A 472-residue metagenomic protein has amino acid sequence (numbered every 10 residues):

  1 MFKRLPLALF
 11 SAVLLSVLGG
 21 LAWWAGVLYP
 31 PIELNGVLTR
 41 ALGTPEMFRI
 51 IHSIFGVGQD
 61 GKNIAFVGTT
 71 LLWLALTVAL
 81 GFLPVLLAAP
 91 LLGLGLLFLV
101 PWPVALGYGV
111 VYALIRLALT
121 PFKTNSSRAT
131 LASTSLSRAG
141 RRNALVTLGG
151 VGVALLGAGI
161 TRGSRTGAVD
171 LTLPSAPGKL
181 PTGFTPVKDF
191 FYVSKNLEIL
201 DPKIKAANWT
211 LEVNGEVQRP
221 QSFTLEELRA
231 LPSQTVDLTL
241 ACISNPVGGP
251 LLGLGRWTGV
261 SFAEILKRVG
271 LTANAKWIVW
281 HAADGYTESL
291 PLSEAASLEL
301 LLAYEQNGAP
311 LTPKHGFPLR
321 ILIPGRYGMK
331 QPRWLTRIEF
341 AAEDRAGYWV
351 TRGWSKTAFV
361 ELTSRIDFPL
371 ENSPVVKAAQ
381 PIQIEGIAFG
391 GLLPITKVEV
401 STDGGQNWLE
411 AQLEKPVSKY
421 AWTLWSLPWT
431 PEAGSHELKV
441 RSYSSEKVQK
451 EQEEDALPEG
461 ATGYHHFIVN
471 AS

Functional and structural regions predicted by a protein language model:
K3-S11, I64-T69, P103-G107, R142 (+1 more regions): Alpha-helical transmembrane segments of integral membrane proteins
P6-V27: N-terminal signal-anchor transmembrane alpha helix
L28, P84, G163-S472: Structured, non-membrane catalytic/scaffold regions adjacent to prosthetic-group chemistry
P31-F55: Extracytosolic (periplasmic/ER-lumenal) interhelical loops and adjacent juxtamembrane/interface segments of multi-pass
G56-G81: Hydrophobic alpha-helical transmembrane segments
F82-A139: N-terminal secretory signal peptides
A118-S127, I160-D170: Juxtamembrane/interface segments at transmembrane-helix termini
A132-G152: N-terminal secretory signal peptides and thylakoid transit peptides that target proteins across membranes
